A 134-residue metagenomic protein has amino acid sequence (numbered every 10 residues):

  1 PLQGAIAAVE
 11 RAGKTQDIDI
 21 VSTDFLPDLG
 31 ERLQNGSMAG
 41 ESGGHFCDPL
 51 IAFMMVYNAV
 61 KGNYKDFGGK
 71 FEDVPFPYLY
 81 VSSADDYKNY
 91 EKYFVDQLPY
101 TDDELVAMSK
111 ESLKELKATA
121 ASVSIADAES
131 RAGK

Functional and structural regions predicted by a protein language model:
P1-E31, F53: Hydrophobic alpha-helical
I6-G13, G36-S37, Y57-Y64: Sec/Tat-exported extracytoplasmic proteins
S22, S42-G43, Y80: Structural signal for conserved beta-strand scaffold positions within catalytic alpha/beta enzyme cores
D24-F25, G44-D48: Short, acidic/turn-prone active-site loops that include or flank metal/cofactor- and phosphate-binding residues
N35-F46: Short beta-strand elements at the ligand-binding edges of bilobed clamshell
I51-K134: Hinge/cleft segment of the Venus flytrap/periplasmic-binding protein
